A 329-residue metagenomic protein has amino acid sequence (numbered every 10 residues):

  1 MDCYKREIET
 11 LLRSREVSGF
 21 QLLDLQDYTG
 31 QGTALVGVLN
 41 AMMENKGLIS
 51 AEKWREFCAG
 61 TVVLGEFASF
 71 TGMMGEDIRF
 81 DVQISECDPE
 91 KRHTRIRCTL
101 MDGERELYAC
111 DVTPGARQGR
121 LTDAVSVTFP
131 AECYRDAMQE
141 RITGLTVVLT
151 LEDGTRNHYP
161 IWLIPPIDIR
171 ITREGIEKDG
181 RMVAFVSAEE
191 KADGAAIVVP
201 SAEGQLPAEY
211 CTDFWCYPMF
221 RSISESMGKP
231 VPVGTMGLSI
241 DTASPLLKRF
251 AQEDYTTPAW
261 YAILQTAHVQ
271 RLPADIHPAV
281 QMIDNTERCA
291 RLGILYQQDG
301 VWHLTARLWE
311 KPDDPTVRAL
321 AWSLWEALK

Functional and structural regions predicted by a protein language model:
M1-T94, P278: Substrate-binding clefts and catalytic carboxylate motifs of secreted carbohydrate-active enzymes
D27-A34, M101, L107, Q205-P207 (+1 more regions): Flexible loop/turn segments at secondary-structure boundaries
M42-E56, T146-I167: Short, structured interface segments
E76-G115, T122-F129, R141-E152: Beta-strand-rich binding/interaction modules
Y134-I142: Surface-exposed, short loops/turns at beta-strand junctions within beta-sandwich domains
I161-F185: Low-complexity, Pro/Ser/Thr- and charge-rich linker/hinge segments at domain boundaries
D179-S222, P230, W302, A327: Short alpha-beta junction capping motif
R221-P315: Catalytic beta-strand/loop cores that center a nucleophilic Ser/Cys/Thr and support acyl-enzyme chemistry
